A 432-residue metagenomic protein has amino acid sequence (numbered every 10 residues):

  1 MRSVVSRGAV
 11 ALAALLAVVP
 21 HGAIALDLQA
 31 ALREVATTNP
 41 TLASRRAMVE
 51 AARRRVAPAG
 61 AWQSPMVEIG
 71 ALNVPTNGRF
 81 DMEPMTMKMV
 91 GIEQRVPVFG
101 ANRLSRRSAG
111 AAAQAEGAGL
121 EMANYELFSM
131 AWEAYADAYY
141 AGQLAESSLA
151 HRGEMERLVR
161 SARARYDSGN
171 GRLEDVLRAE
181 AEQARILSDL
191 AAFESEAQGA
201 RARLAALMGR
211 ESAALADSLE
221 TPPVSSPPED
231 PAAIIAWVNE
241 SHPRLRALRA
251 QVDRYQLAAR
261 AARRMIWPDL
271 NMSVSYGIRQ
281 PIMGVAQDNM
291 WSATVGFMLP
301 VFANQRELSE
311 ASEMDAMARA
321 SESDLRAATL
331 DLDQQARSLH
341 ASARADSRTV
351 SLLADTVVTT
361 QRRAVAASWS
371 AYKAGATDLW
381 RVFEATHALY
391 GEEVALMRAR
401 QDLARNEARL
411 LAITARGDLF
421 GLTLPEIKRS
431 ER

Functional and structural regions predicted by a protein language model:
S3, V10, L26, N124-S241 (+5 more regions): Periplasmic alpha-helical coiled-coil/stalk elements that build and connect Gram-negative outer-membrane
G8-L16: Sec-dependent N-terminal signal peptides
V18-P20: N-terminal signal peptide c-region/cleavage motif recognized by signal peptidases
G22-A71, T86, R95-V98, L104 (+10 more regions): Bacterial Sec-pathway N-terminal export signals of envelope proteins
I24-D137, L144-L149, M155-V159, N170-L173 (+4 more regions): Short flexible linkers and secondary-structure junctions
D27, P65-A123, R244-A258, R263-A328 (+2 more regions): Small/polar-residue-enriched beta-strand and adjacent coil segments characteristic of outer-membrane beta-barrel
S44-V56, A123, L127-S148, R157-V159 (+5 more regions): Amphipathic alpha-helical coiled-coil segments
R106-G110, L173-A181, S312, L379-H387: Short, charged, amphipathic alpha-helical segments
